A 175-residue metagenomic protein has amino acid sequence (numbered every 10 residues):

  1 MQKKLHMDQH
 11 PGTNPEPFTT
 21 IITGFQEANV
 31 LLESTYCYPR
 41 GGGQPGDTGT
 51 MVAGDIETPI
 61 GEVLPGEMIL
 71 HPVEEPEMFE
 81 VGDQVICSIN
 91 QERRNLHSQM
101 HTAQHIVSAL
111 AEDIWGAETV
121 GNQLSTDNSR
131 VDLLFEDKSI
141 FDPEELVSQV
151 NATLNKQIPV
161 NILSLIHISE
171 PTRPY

Functional and structural regions predicted by a protein language model:
M1-M78: Conserved nucleotide-binding/hydrolysis modules and their immediate coupling elements across P-loop/ASCE NTPase motors
G41, S98-I114: Histidine-centered catalytic micro-motifs
S125-V131: Short, conserved phosphate-binding/catalytic loop or strand-edge motifs used in phosphoryl-/nucleotidyl-transfer
K138-P143: Glycine- and Gly-Pro-enriched alpha-helical subdomains that act as flexible, kink-prone "lid/hinge" or packing modules
E144-N151: Short amphipathic alpha-helices in soluble, non-transmembrane regions that often serve as interface/regulatory elements
K156-L165: Flexible, glycine/charged-enriched surface loops at secondary-structure junctions
I166-Y175: Single conserved hydrophobic/aromatic residue that forms the stacking wall/gate of nucleotide- or nucleobase-binding
